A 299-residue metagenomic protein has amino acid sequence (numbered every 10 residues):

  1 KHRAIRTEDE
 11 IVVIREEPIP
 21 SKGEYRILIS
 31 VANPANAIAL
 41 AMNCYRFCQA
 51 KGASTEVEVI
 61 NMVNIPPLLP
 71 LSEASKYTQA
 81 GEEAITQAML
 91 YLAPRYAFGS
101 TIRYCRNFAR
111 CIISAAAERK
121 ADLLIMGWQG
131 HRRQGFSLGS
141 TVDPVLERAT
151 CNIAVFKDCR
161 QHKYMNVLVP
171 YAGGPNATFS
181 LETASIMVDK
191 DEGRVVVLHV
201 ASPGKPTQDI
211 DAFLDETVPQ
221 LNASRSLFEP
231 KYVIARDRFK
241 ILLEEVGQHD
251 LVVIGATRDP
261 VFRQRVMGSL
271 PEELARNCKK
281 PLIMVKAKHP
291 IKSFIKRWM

Functional and structural regions predicted by a protein language model:
K1-A4, A115-Q161, L243-M299: Gly/Ser-rich helix-loop-strand patches that form or flank binding pockets for ribonucleotide-derived cofactors
R3-K22: Membrane-proximal helical linkers
E16-T78, Y91, R95, T101 (+2 more regions): Small/aliphatic-rich secondary-structure junction motif
P34, N64, C105, H131 (+5 more regions): Residue-level marker for beta-strand->alpha-helix junctions and adjacent short loops that shape enzyme
A37, G81, C105-R106, G135 (+3 more regions): A conditional alpha-helix N-cap/helix-loop micro-motif detector
M42-R46, C111-S114, T141, E182-T183 (+1 more regions): A short acidic, amphipathic alpha-helical/loop segment
I102-C111, V233-F239: Charged docking surfaces used in two-component/phosphorelay signaling
E216-H249, V253-G255, D259-R263: C-terminal structured "cap/appendage" subdomains that terminate the fold
